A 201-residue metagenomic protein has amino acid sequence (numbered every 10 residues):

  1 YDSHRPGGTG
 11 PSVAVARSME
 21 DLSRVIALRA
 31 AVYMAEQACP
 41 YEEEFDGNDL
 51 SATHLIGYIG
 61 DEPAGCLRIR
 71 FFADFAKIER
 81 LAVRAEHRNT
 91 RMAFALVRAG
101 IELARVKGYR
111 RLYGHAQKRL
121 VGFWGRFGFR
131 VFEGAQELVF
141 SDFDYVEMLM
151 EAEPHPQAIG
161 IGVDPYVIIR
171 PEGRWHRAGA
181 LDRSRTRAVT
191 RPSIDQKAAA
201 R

Functional and structural regions predicted by a protein language model:
Y1-P11, R105, K118-R201: Terminal substrate-recognition subdomain of acyl/acetyltransferases
H4-V25: A short beta-loop-alpha structural element at the N-terminal edge of CoA-dependent acyl/N-acetyltransferase catalytic
L28-P40: Helix-loop element at the rim of GNAT/NAT acetyltransferase active sites that forms part of the acceptor-substrate
F45-L50: Short loop/turn motifs at secondary-structure junctions and domain boundaries
S51-L55, A76-E79, D142-M148: Short beta-strand micro-motifs in enzyme catalytic cores
I56, D61-R70, F75-A82: Conserved beta-strand in the GNAT
V83, N89-E102: Conserved acetyl-CoA-binding loop-helix of GNAT-fold acetyltransferases
E102-Q117: Conserved GNAT acetyl-CoA-binding A-motif
